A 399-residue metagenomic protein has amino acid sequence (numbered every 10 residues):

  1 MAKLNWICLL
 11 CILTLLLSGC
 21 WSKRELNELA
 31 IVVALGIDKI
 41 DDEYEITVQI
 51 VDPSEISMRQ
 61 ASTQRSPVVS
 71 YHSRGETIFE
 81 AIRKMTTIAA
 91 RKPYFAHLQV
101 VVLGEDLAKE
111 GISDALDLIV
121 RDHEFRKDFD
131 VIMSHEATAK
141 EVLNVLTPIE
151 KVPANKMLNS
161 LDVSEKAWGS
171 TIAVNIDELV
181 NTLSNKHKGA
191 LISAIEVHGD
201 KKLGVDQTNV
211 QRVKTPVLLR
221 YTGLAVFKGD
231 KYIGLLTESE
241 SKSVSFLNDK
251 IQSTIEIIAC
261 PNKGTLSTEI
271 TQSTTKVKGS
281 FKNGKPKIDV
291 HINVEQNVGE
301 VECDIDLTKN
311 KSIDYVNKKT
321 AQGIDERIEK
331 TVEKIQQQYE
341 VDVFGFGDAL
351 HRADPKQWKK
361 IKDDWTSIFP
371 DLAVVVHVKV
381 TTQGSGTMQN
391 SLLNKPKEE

Functional and structural regions predicted by a protein language model:
A2-C8, T14-E399: Membrane-proximal alpha-helical signals and transmembrane carboxylates
